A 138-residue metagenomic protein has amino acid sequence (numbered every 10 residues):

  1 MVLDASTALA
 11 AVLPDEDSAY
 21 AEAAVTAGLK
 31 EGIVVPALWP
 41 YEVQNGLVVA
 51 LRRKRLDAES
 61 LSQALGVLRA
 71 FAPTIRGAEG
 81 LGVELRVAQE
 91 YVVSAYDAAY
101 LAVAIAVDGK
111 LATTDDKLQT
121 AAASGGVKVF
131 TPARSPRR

Functional and structural regions predicted by a protein language model:
M1-V35, A50-S62, G125, R137: Short, well-structured N-terminal submotif of metal-dependent ribonuclease cores
L3, V35, A95, A112-T113: Short beta-strand scaffold positions
Y20, E42, T120-A121: Phosphate- and divalent-cation-binding pockets in alpha/beta enzyme and binding domains that engage nucleotide-derived
A37-P40, S60-Y91: Acidic catalytic patch
L38-Y41, Y96-A99: Aromatic- and histidine-enriched alpha-helix N-cap/loop-to-helix transition segments that scaffold the rims
Y41, V83, R134-R138: A short acidic, often aromatic-flanked loop/helix-cap motif at beta-alpha or helix-coil junctions that lines enzyme
N45-R52, A106: Short glycine/serine- and small hydrophobic-enriched flexible loop segments
T74, L101-R138: Acidic, PIN/NYN-like endoribonuclease modules and their adjacent C-terminal/linker elements
